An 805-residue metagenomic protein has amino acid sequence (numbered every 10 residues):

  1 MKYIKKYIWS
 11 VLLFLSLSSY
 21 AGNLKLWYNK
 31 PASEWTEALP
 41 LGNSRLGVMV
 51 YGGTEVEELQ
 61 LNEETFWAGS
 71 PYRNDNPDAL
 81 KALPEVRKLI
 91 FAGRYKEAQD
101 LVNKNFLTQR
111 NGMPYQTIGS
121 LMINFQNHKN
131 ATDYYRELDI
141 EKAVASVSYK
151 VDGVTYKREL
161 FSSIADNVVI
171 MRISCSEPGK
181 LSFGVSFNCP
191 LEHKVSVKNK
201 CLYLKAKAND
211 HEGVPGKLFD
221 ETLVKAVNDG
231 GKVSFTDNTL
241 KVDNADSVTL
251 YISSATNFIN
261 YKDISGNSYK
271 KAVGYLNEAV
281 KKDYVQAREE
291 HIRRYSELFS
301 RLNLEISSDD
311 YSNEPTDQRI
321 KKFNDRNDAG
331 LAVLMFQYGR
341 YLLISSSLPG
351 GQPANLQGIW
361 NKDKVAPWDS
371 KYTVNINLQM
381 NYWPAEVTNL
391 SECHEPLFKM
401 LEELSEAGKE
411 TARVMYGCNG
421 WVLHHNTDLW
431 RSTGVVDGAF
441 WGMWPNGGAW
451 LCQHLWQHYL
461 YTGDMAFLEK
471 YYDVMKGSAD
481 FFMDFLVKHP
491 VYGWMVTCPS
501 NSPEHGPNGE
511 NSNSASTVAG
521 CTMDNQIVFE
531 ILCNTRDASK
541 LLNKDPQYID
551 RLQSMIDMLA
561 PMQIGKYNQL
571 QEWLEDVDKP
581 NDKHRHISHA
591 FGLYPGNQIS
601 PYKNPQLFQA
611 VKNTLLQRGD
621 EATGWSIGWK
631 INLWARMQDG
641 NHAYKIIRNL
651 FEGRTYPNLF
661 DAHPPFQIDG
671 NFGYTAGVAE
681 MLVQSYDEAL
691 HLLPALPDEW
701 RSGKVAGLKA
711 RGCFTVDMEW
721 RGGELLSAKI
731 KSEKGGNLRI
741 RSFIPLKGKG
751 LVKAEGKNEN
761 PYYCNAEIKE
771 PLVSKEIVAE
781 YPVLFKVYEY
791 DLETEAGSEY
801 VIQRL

Functional and structural regions predicted by a protein language model:
M1-W9: Bacterial N-terminal signal peptides that target proteins for export
L12-Y20: Hydrophobic h-region of N-terminal signal peptides that target proteins for export in Gram-negative bacteria
G22-F440, L455-Y459, S512, C533 (+5 more regions): Aromatic-residue-lined binding/catalytic grooves and analogous aromatic/hydrophobic interfacial grooves in multimeric
R326, W368-Y372, A385, V435-N446 (+6 more regions): Alpha-helix capping and helix-loop boundary segments enriched in small/acidic/polar residues
L331-M335, Y341-I344, W450-V487: Conserved catalytic-core segments centered on acid/base and nucleophilic motifs
I376-E386, P445-W456, M523-C533, S588-N597 (+2 more regions): Well-ordered alpha-helical segments within folded domains of soluble proteins
Q457-H458, T462, A466-F467, S478-K488 (+4 more regions): Non-catalytic carbohydrate-binding regions of carbohydrate-active enzymes
G477, F481-A538: Acidic/histidine-rich catalytic neighborhood
